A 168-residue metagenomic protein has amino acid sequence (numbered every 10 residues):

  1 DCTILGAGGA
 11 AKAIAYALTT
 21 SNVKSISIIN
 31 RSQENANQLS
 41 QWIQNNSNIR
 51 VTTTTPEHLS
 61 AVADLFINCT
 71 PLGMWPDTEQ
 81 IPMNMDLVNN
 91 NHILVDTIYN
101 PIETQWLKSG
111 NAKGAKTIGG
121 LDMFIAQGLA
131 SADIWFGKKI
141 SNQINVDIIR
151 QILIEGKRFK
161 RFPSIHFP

Functional and structural regions predicted by a protein language model:
D1-T19: Glycine-rich adenosine-cofactor-binding loop
I4-L5, I28, D96: Hydrophobic Val/Ile/Leu positions in short beta-strands of Rossmann-like dinucleotide-binding domains
T20-S25, A112-K116: Conserved S-adenosyl-L-methionine
S21-N46: NAD(P)-binding Rossmann-fold cofactor-contacting core
S32, H58-I81, V95: Rossmann-like NAD(P)-binding element
I49-A63, D86: Short acidic low-complexity segments
N84, N90-N142, I148: Rossmann-fold NAD(P)-binding glycine/threonine-rich loop
N142-P168: A short, charged, Gly/Pro-tolerant segment at domain boundaries
